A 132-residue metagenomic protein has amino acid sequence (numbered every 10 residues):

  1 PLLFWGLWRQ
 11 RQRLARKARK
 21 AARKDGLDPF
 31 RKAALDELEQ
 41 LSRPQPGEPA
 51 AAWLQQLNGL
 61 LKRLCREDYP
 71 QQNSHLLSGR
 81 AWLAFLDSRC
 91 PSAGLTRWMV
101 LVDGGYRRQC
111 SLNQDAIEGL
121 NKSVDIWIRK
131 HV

Functional and structural regions predicted by a protein language model:
P1-P46, V132: Hydrophobic, helix-length membrane anchors
R43, A52-V132: Membrane-proximal, non-transmembrane interaction modules that couple membrane proteins to downstream assemblies
E48-A50: Juxtamembrane "stalk/linker" segments
